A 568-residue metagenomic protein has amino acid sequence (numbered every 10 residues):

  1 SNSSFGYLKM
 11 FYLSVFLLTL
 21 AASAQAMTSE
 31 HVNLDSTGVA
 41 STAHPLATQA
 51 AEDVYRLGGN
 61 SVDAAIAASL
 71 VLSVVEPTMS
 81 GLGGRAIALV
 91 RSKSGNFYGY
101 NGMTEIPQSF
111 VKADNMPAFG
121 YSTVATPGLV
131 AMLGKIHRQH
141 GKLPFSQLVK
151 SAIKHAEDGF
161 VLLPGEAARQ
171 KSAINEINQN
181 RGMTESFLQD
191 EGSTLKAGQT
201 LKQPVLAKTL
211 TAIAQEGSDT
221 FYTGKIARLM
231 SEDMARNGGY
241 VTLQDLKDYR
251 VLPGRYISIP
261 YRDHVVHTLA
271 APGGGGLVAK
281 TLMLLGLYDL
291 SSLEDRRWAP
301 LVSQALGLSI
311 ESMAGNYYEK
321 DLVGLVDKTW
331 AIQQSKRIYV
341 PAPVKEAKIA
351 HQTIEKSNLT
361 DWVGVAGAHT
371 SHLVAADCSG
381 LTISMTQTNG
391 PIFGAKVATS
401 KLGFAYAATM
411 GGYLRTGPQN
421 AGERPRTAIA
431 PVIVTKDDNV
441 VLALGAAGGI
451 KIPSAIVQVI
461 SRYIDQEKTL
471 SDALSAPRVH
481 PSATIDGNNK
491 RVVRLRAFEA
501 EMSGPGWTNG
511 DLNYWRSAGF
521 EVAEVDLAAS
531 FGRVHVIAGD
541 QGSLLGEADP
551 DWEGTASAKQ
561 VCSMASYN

Functional and structural regions predicted by a protein language model:
F11-A26: Cleavable N-terminal signal peptides of Sec/SRP-targeted secreted and luminal proteins
M27-Q49, D53-E216, F221-G273, I338-E346: Noncatalytic scaffold domains of N-terminal-nucleophile
A64-S69, S146-E157, R228-E232, E294-I310 (+2 more regions): Short, well-structured alpha-helical segments that form the helix of a local strand-helix-strand
V74-G81, I87-R91, N96-Y98, Y240-T242 (+5 more regions): Active-site rim segments in enzyme catalytic domains, especially the processed small/beta chain of N-terminal
S80-S92, S371-A376, P431-I433, F531-G539 (+1 more regions): Short beta-strand scaffold segments in enzyme catalytic cores
L252-P253, G367-T370, T427-I429: Short, small/polar residue-rich loop motifs at catalytic or cofactor-binding pockets
L287-T388, L402, L512, E521 (+1 more regions): Internal maturation/activation junctions in enzymes
A299, S379, E423, I456 (+1 more regions): Extended C-terminal subregions enriched in glycine
